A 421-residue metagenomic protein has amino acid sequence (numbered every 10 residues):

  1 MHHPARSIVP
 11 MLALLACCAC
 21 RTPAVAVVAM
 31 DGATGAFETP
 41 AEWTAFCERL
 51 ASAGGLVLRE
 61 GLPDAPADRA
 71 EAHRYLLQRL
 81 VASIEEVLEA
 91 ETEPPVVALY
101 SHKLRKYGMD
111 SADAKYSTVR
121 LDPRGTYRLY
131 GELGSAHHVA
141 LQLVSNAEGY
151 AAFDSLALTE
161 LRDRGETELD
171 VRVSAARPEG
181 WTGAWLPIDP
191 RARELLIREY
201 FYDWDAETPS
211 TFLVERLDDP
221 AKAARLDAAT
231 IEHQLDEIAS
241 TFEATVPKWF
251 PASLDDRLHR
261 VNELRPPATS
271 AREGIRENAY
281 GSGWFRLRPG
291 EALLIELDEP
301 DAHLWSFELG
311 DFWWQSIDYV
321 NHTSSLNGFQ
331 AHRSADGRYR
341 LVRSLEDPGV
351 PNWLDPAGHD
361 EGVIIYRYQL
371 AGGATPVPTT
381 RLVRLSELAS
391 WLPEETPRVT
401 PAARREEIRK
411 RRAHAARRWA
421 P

Functional and structural regions predicted by a protein language model:
M1-V9: Bacterial N-terminal signal peptides that target proteins for export
I8-A16: Sec-dependent N-terminal signal peptides
V25-P421: A compositional/structural signature for long, glycine/proline-rich flexible linkers and loops on extracytoplasmic
